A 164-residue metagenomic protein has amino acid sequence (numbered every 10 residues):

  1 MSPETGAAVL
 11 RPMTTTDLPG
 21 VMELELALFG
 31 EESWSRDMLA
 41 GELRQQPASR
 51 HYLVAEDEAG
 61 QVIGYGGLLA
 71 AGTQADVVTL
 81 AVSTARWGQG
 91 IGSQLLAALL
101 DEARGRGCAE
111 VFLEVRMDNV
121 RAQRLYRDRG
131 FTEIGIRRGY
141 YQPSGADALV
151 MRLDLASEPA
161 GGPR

Functional and structural regions predicted by a protein language model:
P3-A8, P12-Q89, L96-E102, R106 (+1 more regions): Acetyl-CoA-dependent GNAT
V82, R116-M117: Short amphipathic helical patch at the helix-1/turn junction of helix-turn-helix
S93, A146-L155: Accessory recognition modules or surfaces
L96, D118-A122, G139-S144: Short glycine/proline-centered loop/turn elements that form peptide/ligand docking sites
R106, R124, D128-R129: Structural motif
F112-E114, R127, T132-L149: Conserved catalytic-core motifs of GNAT/GCN5-like acyltransferases
